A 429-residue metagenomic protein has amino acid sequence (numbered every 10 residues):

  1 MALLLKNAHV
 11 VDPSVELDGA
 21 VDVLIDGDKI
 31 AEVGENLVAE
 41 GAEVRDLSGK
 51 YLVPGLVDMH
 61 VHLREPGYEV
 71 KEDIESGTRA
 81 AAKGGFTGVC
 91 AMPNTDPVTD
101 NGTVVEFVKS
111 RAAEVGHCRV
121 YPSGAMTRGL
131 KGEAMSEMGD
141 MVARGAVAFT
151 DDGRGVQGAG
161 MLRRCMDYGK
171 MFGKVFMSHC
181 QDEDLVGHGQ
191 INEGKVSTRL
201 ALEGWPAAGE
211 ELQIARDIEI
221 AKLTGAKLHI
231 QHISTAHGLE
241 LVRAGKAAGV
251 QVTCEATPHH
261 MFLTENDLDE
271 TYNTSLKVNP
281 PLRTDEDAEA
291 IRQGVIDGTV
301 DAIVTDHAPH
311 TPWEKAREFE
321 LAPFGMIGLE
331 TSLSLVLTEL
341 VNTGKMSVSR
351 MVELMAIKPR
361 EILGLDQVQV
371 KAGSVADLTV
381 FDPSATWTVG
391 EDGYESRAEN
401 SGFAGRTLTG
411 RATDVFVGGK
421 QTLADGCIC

Functional and structural regions predicted by a protein language model:
M1-A39: N-terminal metal-binding scaffold of metallo-dependent hydrolase/deaminase domains
A8, V23, D28, G49 (+16 more regions): Divalent metal-coordination and catalytic microenvironments
N36-V53: Active-site metal-binding motif and surrounding structural segment of the metallo-beta-lactamase
S48-A112: Metal-associated gating/positioning segment near the N- to mid-region
G102-R119, D167-S178, L335: Alpha-helix-loop-beta-strand connector modules within alpha/beta enzyme cores
M135-I303: Histidine/acidic residue-rich metal-binding segments in metalloenzymes
R199-K227, G294-D297, D301-I303, A308-P383: His/Asp/Glu-enriched, well-ordered alpha-helical/loop segment that forms or immediately abuts the divalent-metal
E318-L321, V375-C427: C-terminal cap of metal-dependent C-N hydrolases
